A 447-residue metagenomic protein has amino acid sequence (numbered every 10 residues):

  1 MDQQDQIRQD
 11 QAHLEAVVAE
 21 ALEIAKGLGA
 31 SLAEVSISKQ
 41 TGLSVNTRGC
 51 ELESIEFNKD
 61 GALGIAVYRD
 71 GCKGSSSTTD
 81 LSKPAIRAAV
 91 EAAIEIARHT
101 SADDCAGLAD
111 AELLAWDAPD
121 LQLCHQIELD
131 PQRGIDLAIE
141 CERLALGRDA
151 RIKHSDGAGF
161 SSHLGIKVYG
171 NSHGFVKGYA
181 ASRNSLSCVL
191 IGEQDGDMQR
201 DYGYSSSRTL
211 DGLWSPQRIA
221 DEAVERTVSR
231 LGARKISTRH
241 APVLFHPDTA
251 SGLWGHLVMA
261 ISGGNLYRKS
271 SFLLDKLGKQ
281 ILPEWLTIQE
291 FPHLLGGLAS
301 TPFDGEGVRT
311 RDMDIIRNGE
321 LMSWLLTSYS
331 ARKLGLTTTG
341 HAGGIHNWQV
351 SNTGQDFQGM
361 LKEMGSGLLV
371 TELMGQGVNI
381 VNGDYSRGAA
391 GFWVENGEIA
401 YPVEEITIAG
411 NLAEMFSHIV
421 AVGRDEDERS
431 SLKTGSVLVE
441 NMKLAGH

Functional and structural regions predicted by a protein language model:
M1-T301, G305-V308, R317-E320, E398 (+2 more regions): Active-site bordering "gate/hinge" segments that shape substrate access to catalytic or cofactor-binding pockets
A118, A220, L274-H447: Dual-mode signal for accessory low-complexity, basic/Gly-rich regions
